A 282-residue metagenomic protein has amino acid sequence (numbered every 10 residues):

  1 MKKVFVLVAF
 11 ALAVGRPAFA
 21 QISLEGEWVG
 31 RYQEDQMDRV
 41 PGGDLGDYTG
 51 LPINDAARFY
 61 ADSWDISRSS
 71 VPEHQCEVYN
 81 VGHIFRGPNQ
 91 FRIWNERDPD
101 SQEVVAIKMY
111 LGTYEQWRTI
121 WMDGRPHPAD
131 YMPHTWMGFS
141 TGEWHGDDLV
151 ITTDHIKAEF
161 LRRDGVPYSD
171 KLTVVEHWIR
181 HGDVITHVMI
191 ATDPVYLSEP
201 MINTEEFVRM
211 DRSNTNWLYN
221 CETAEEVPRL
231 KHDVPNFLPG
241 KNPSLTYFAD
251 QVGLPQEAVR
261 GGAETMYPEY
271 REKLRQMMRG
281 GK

Functional and structural regions predicted by a protein language model:
V4-A13: Sec-dependent N-terminal signal peptides
G15-P17: N-terminal signal peptide c-region/cleavage motif recognized by signal peptidases
A20-K282: PEST-like low-complexity, intrinsically disordered acidic/proline/serine-rich tracts that flank trafficking/processing
